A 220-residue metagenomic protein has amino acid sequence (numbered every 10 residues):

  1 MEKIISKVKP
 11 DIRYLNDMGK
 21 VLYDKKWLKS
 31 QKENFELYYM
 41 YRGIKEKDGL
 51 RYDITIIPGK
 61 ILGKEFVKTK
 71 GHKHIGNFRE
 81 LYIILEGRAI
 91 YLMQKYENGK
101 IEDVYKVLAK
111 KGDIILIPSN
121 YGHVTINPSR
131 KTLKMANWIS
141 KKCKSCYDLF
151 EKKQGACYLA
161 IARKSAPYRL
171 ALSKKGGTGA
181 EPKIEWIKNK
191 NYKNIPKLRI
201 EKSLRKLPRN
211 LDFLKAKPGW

Functional and structural regions predicted by a protein language model:
E2-A109, P128-Y168, K174-W220: Active-site region of the double-stranded beta-helix
L108-R130: Conserved metal-binding segment of the jelly-roll/cupin
